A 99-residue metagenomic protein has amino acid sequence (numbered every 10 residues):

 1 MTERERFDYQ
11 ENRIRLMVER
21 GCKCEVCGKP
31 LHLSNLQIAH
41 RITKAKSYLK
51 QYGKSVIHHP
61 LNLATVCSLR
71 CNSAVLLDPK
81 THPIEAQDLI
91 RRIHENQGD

Functional and structural regions predicted by a protein language model:
M1-D8, R91-D99: Arg/Lys-rich, low-complexity, intrinsically disordered N-terminal tails that contact nucleic acids
M1-V26, L49-I57, L61: Short, charged surface segments at domain edges that flank catalytic/cofactor-binding sites
G21, Y52-G53, H82-P83, N96-G98: Short, flexible coil/linker elements and helix-boundary hinge sites characteristic of intrinsically disordered
E25-C27, L69-R70: Short, cysteine/histidine-rich loop/knuckle motifs that typically chelate Zn2+
K29-L63: Histidine-centered nuclease catalytic patch
H32, P60-I90: Short Cys/His-centered divalent metal-binding micro-motifs
H40-S47, P83-H94: Short cysteine/histidine-rich metal-coordination sites, predominantly Zn2+-binding motifs
